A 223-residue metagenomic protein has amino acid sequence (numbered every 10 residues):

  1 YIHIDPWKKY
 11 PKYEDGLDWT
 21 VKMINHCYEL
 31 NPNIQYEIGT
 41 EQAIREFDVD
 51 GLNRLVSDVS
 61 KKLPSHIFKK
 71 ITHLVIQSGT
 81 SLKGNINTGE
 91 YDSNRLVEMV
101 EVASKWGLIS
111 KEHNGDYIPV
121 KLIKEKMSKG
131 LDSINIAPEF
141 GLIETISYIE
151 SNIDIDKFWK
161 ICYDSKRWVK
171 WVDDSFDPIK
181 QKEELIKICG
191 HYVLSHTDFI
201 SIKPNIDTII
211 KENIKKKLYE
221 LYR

Functional and structural regions predicted by a protein language model:
Y1-D5: Well-ordered mid-protein domain cores that form the structural environment of catalytic cofactors
K12: Catalytic nucleophile-loop/oxyanion-hole region of alpha/beta-hydrolase and closely related hydrolase-like folds
D15-N31, Q42-T208, E212: Active-site capping/gating regions of soluble enzymes
Y36: Functionally critical mobile loop/hinge segments
G39: Polar interaction faces of repeat-based domains
T208-R223: Terminal or standalone catalytic/regulatory effector modules within metabolic enzymes and repeat proteins
